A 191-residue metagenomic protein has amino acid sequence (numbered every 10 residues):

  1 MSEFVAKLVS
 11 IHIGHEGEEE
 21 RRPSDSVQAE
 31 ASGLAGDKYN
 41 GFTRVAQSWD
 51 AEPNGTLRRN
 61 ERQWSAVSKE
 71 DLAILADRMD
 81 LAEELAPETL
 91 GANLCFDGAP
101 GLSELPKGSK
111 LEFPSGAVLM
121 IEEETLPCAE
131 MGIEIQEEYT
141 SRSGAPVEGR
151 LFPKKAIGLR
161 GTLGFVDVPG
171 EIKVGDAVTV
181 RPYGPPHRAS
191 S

Functional and structural regions predicted by a protein language model:
M1-S191: Metal-cofactor-dependent catalytic cores
